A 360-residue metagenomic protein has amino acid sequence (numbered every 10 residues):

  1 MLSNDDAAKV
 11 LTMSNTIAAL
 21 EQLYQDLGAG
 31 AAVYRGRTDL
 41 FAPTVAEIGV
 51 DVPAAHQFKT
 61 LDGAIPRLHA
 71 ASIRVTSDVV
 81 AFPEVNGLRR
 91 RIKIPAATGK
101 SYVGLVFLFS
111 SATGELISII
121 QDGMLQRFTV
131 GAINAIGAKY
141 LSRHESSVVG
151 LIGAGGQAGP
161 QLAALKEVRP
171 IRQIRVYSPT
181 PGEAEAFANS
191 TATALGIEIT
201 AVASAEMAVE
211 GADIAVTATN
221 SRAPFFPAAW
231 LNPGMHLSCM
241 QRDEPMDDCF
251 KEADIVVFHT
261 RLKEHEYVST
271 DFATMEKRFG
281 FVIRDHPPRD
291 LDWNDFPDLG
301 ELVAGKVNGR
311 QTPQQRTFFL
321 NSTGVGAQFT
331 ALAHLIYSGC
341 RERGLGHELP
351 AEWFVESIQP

Functional and structural regions predicted by a protein language model:
M1-R127, I133-A135, E145, G326-T330 (+3 more regions): N-terminal ligand-binding/catalytic initiation module
N4-A8, C249-P360: Adenosine-phosphate binding glycine-rich loop
I17, E21, G131-K139, L162 (+2 more regions): Predominant activation on well-ordered alpha-helical scaffold segments within soluble catalytic domains
T129-G150, G156-V168: Short internal alpha-helix immediately C-terminal to a glycine-rich phosphate-binding loop in Rossmann-like
E145-S147, R172, R316: Nucleotide donor/acceptor-binding cores
G155, P179-T180, D243: Residues in the short beta-alpha loop(s) of Rossmann-like NAD(P)-binding domains
V168-L195: NAD(P)-binding Rossmann-fold cofactor-contacting core
G196-H286: Rossmann-like adenosine-cofactor binding region
